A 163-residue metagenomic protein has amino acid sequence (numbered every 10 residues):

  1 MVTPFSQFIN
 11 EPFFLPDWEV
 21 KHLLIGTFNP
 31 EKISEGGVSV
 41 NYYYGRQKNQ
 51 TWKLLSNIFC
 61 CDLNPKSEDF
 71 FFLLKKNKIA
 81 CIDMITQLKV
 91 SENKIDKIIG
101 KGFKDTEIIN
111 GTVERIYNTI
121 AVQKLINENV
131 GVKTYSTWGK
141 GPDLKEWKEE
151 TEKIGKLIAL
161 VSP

Functional and structural regions predicted by a protein language model:
M1-N57, C61, A121-Y135, K145-S162: Active-site and ligand/interface coordination hotspots across diverse enzymes and nucleic-acid-associated assemblies
G37-I108: Short, surface-exposed acidic-centric catalytic microdomains
K76-W147: Internal catalytic-core helix/loop-beta-alpha segment that presents or stabilizes conserved functional determinants
I82-M84, L160-P163: Conserved beta-strand termini and adjacent loop/short-helix elements that scaffold enzyme active sites in alpha/beta
